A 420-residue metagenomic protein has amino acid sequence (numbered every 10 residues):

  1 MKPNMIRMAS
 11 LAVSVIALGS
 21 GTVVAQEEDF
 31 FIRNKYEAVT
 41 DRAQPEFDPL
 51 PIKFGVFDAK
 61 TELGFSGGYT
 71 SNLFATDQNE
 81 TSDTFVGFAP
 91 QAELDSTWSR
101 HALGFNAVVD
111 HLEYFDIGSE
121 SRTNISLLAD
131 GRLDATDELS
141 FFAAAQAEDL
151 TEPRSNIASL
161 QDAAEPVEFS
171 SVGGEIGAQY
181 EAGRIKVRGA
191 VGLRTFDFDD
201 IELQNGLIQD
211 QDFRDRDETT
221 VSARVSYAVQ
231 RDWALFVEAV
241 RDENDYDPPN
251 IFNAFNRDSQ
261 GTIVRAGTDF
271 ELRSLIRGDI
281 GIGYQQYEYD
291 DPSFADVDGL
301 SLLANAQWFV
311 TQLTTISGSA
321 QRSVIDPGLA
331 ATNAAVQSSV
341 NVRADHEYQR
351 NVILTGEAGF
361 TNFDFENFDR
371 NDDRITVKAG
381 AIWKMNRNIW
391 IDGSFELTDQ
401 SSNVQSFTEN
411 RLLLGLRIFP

Functional and structural regions predicted by a protein language model:
M1-A38: Cleavable N-terminal export/targeting peptides
A25-P420: Gram-negative and organellar
